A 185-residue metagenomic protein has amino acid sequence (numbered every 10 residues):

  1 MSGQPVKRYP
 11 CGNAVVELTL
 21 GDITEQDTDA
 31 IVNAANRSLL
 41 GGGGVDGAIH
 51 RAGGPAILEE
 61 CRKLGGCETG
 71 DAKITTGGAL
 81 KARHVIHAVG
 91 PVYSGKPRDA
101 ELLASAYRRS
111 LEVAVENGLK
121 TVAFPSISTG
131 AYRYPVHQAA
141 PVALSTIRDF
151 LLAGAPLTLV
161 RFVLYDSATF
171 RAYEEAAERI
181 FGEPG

Functional and structural regions predicted by a protein language model:
M1-E116: Glycine-/small-residue-enriched capping loops at alpha/beta junctions
V92-G185: Phosphate/ribose-phosphate-bearing ligand recognition and processing surfaces, centered on ADP-ribose/NAD(+/P+) systems
